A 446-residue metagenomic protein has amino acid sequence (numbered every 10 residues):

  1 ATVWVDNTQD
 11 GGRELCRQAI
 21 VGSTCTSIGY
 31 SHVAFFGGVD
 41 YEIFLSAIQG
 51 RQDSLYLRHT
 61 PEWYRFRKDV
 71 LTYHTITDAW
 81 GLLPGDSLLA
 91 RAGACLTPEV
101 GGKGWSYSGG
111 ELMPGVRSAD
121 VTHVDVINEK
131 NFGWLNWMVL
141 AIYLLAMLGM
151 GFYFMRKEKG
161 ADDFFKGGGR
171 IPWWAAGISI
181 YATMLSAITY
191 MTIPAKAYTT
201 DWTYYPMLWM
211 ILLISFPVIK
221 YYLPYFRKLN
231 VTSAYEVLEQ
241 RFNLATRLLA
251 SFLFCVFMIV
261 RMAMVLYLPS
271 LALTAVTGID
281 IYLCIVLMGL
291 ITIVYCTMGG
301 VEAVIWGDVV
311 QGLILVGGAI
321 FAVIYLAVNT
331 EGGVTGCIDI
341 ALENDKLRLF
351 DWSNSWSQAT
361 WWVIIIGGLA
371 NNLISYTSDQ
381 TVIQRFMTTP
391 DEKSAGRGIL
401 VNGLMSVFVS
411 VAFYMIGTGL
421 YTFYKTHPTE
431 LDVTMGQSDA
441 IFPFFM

Functional and structural regions predicted by a protein language model:
A1-F132: Kelch-like beta-propeller repeat domains
E129-Y190, C296-G299, G318-I324, E331 (+2 more regions): Membrane-interface "cap" regions at the ends of multi-pass membrane proteins
F132-L145, M207-S215, Q358-A370: Alpha-helical transmembrane segments
L144-M147, T183-M184, I211-S215, C255-M258 (+4 more regions): Residue-level recognition of pore/gate-forming positions within transmembrane alpha-helices of multi-pass
F152-I171, P224-T232, E236, A245-T246 (+1 more regions): Membrane-helix boundary/linker segments in multi-pass transporters
G168-I171, A175, T192-P206, E239 (+1 more regions): Loop-to-helix junctions at membrane interfaces in multi-pass transport proteins
Y205-T297, G367-S375: Helix-loop-helix module between adjacent transmembrane segments
